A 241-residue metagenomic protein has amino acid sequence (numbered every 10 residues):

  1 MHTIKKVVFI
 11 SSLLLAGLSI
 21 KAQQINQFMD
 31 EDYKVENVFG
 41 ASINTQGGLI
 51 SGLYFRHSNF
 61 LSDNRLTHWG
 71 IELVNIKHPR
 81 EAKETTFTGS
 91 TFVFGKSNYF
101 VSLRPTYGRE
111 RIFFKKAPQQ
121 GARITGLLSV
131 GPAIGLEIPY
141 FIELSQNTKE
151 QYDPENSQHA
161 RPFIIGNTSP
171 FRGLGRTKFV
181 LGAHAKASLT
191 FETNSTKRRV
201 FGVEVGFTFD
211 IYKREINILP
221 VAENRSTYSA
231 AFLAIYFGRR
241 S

Functional and structural regions predicted by a protein language model:
M1-F28, S229, L233: Bacterial Sec-dependent N-terminal signal peptides
Q23-V35, F60-H68, F113-I124, T193-V203 (+1 more regions): Short loop/turn motifs that connect adjacent beta-strands in outer-membrane beta-barrel proteins
N26-Q27, V38-S42, G89-G95, F171-L174 (+1 more regions): Extracellular loop and loop/strand-boundary signature of outer-membrane beta-barrel proteins
V35-N37, G47-S51, R65-T67, Y99-L103 (+4 more regions): Residues that define the transmembrane beta-barrel architecture of outer-membrane proteins
F39-A41, W69-L73, P105, G126-V130 (+3 more regions): Membrane-embedded beta-strand positions of outer-membrane beta-barrel proteins
I43-G47, N59, L73-P79, R109-R111 (+3 more regions): Transmembrane beta-strands of outer-membrane beta-barrel pores
G70-Q120: Outer-membrane beta-barrel translocator/channel fold
L127-V203, T208-N224, Y228, F237-S241: Outer-membrane beta-barrel transmembrane domain signature
